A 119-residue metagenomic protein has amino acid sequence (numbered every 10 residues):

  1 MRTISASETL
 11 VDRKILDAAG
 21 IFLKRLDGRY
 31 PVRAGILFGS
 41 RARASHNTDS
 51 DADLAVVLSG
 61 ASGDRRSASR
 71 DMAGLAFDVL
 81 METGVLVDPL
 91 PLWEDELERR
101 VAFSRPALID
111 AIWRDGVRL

Functional and structural regions predicted by a protein language model:
M1-A34, A42-T48, S59-L119: Catalytic core of pol beta-like nucleotidyltransferases
A52-V57: Short beta-strand->loop micro-motif that forms the acidic, two-metal-ion catalytic signature in nucleotide-processing
